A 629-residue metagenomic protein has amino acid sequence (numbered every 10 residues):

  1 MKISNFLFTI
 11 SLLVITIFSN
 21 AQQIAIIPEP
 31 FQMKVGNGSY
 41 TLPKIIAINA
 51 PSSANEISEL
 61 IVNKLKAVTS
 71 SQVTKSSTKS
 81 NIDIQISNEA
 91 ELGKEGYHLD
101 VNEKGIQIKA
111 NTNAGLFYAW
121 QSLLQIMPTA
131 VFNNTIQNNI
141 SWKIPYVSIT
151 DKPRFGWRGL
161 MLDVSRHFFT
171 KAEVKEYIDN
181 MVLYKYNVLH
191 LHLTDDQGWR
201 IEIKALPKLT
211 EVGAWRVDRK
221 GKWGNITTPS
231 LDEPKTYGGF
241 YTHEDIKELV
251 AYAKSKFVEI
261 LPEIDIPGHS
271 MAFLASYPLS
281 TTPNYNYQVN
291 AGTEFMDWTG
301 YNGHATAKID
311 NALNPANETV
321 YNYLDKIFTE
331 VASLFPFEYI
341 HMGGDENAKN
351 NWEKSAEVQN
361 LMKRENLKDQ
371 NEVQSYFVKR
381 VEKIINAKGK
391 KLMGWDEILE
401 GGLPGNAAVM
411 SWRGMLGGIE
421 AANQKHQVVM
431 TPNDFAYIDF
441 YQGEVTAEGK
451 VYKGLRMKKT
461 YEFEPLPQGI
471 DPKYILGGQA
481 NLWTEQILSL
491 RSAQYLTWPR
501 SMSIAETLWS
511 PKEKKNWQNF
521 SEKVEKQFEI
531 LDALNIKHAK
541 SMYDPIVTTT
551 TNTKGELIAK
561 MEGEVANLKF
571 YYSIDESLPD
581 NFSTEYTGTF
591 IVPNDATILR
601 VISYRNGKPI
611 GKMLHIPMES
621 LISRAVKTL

Functional and structural regions predicted by a protein language model:
M1-A25: Bacterial Sec-dependent N-terminal signal peptides
Q22-F155, S492, L508-L534: Contiguous, structured surface segment used for ligand recognition
I26, P30-N37, N49, Q85 (+2 more regions): Short, compositionally stereotyped local motifs that mark structural "simplifiers"
E56-I57, F168-T170, D196-E202, P267-F273 (+7 more regions): Flexible loop/turn segments at secondary-structure boundaries
E91-N322, K326, E330-Y339, R380 (+3 more regions): Feature activates predominantly on carbohydrate-active enzymes
Y301-A407, W412-E420: Active-site neighborhood of glycoside hydrolase catalytic domains
K391-A407, R413-K560: Flexible, acidic glycine-rich loops studded with aromatic residues
